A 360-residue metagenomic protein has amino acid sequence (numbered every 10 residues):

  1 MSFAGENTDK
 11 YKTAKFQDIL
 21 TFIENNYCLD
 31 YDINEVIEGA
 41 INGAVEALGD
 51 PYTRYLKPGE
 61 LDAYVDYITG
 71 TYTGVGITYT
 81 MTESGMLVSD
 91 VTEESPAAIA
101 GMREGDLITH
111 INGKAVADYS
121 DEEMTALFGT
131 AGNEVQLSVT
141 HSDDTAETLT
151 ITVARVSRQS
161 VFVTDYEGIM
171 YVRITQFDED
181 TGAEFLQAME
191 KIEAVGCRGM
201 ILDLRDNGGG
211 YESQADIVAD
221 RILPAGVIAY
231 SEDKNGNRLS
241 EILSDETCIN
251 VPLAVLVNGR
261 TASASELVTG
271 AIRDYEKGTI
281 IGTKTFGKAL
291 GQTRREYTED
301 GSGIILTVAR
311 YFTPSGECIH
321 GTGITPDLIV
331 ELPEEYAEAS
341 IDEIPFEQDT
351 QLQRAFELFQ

Functional and structural regions predicted by a protein language model:
M1-E83, R103, H110-I111, V116-D165 (+7 more regions): Intrinsically disordered, Ser/Thr/Pro/Gly-rich linkers and terminal tails that flank and connect PDZ domains
E60, E94-S95: Post-signal peptide N-terminal segment of secreted/secretory-pathway proteins
G85-T92, D118: Short, structured beta-strand/loop micro-motifs enriched in basic residues and often containing a Trp
S89, A98-A100, E104, N112-A115 (+1 more regions): Cleft-lining beta-strand/loop regions that shape enzyme active-site pockets
S265, P314-S315: Short helix/loop capping segments that flank catalytic or ligand/cofactor-binding pockets
D300-R310: Short acidic, Pro/Gly- and aromatic-enriched capping/linker segments at domain boundaries
